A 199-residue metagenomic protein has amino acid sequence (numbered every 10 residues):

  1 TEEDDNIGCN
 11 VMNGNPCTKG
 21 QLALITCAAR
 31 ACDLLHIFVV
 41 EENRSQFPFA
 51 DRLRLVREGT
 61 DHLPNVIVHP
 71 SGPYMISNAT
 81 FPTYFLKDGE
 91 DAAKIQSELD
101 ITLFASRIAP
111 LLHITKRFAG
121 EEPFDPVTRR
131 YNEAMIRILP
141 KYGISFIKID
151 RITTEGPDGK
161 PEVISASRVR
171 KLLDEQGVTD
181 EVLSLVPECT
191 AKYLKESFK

Functional and structural regions predicted by a protein language model:
T1-K199: Nucleotidyltransferase catalytic core that binds NTPs
